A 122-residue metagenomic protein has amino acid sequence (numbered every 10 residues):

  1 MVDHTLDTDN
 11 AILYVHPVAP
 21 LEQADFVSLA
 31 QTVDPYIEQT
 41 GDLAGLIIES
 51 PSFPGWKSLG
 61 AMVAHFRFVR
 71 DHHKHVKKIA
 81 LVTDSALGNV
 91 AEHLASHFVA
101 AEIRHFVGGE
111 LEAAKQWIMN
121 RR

Functional and structural regions predicted by a protein language model:
M1-R122: Amphipathic, Lys/Arg-enriched alpha-helical "gate/interface" segment within cytosolic domains that mediates
